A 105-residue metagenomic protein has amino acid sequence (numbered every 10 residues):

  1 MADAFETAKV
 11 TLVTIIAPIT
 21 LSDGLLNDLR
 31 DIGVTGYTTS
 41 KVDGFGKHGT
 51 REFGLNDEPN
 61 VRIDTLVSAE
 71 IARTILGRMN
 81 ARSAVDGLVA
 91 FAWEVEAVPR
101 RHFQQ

Functional and structural regions predicted by a protein language model:
M1-Q105: Positively charged, small/polar-rich N-terminal and surface patches that mediate targeting and assembly and bind
